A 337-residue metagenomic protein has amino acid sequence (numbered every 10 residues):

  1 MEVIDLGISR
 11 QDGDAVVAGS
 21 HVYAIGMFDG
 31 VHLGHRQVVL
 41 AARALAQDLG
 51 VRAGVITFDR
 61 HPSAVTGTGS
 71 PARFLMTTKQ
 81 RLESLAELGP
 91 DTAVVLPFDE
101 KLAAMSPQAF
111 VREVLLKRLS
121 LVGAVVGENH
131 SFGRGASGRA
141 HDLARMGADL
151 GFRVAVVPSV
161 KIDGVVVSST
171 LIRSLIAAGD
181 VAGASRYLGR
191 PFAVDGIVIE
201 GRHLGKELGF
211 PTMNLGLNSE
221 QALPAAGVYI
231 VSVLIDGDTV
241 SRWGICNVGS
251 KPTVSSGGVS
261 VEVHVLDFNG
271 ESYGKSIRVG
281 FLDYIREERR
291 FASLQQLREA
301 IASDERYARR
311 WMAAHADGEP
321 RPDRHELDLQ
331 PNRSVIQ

Functional and structural regions predicted by a protein language model:
M1-V22: Positively charged, low-complexity intrinsically disordered leader regions
A18-V22, R52, R153: Charged active-site motifs of nucleotide-sugar-dependent glycosyltransferases
A24-A42: Di-metal (Zn2+ and/or Mg2+/Mn2+) metal-binding site signature of metallo-dependent hydrolases with the MBL/beta-CASP
R36-L119: Core alpha/beta nucleotide-donor-binding catalytic domains of modification enzymes
L49-V51, F152, R190, V231: Short glycine/serine/threonine/alanine-rich loop segments
K101-P211, A292-Q296, I301-E305, M312-H315 (+2 more regions): Classical nucleotidyltransferase
G201-Q337: Phosphate/ribose-recognition catalytic cores of enzymes acting on nucleotide-derived substrates
